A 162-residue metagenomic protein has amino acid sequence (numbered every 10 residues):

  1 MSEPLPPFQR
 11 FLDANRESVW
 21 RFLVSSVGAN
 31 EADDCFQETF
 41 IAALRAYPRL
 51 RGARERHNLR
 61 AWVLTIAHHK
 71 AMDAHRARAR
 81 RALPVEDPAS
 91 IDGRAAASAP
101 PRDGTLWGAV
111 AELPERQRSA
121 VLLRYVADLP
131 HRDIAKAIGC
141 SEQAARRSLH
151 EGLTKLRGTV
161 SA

Functional and structural regions predicted by a protein language model:
M1-R10, W20-E38, R49-R54, E142 (+1 more regions): Short, charged helix-capping/linker segments at alpha-helix termini
S2, P6, R10, R78-R81 (+1 more regions): Acidic, proline/glycine-rich intrinsically disordered inter-domain spacer in sigma factors
W20, F40, P114, R118 (+1 more regions): C-terminal flanking helix
D34-I41, H57-H69: Structural recognition of an alpha-helix C-terminal capping motif at a helix-to-coil junction
P48-R49, L64-E86, A99: Arg/Lys-rich amphipathic alpha helix in sigma70-family domain 2
H68, M72, R132, I138-A162: DNA-recognition helix of helix-turn-helix
A120-R124: A short pre-motif secondary-structure segment
